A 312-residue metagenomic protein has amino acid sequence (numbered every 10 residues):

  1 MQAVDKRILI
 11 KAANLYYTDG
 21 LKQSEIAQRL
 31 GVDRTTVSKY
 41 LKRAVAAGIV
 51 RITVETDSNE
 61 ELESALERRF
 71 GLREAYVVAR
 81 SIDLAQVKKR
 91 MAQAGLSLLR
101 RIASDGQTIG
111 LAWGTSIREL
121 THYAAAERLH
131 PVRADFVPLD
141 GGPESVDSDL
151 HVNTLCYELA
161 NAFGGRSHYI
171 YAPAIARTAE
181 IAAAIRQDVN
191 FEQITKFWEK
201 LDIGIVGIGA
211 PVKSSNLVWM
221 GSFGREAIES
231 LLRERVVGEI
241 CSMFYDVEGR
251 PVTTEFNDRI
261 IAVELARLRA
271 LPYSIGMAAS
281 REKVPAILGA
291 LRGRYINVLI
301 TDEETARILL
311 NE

Functional and structural regions predicted by a protein language model:
A3-A13, Y17-G31, T35-K42, G48-V54 (+1 more regions): Conserved phosphate- and dinucleotide-binding cores of soluble alpha/beta proteins, encompassing both enzyme active
K39-T108, T121-V132, E144-H151: HTH-adjacent hinge/linker in prokaryotic transcriptional regulators
Y76-A79, P138, Y169-Y171, G276: Structural signal for conserved beta-strand scaffold positions within catalytic alpha/beta enzyme cores
S104-T108, P131-R133, L201, L271 (+1 more regions): A general structural motif
T108, A112-I117, A125, T154-L159: A generic, well-ordered mixed alpha/beta core segment in the N-terminal half of proteins
I109-E119, A210-V212, S280-E282: Gly/Ser/Thr-rich loops at beta-strand to alpha-helix junctions that form or flank small-molecule/cofactor-binding
S116-L129, N216-E226: Short Gly/Thr/Asp-enriched flexible loops that form oxyanion-binding sites at enzyme active sites
R133-G141: Catalytic or ion-translocation cores adjacent to nucleophile or general acid/base/metal-coordination motifs in diverse
